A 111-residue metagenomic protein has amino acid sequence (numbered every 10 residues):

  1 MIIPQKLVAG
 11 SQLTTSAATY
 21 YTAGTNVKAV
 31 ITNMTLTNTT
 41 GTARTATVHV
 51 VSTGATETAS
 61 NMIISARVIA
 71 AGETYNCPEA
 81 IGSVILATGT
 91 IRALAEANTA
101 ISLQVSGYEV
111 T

Functional and structural regions predicted by a protein language model:
M1-A29, N33, G54, L94-T111: C-terminal interaction-tip segments
L36-G41, E96: Short solvent-exposed strand-capping/beta-turn motif centered on an Asx-Ser/Thr pair
T40, R44-A55: The feature marks short-to-medium sequence segments in extracytoplasmic or secretory-pathway proteins
T53-T90: Intrinsically disordered, low-complexity Pro/Gly/Ser/Thr-rich segments with frequent PxxP/GP/PP motifs and embedded
